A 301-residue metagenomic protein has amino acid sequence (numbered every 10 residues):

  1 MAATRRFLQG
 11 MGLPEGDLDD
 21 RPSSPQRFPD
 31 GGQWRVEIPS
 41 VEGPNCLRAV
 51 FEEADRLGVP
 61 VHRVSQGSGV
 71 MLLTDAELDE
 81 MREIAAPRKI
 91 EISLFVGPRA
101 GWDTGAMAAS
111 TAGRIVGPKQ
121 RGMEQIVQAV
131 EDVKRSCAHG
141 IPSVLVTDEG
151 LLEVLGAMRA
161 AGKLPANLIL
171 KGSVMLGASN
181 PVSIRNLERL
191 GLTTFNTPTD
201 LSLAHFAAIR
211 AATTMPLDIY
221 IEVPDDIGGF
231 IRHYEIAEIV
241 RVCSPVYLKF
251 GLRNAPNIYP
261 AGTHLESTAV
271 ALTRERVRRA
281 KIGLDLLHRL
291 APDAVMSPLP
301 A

Functional and structural regions predicted by a protein language model:
M1-I141, V146-A178, N196, L203-A301: Active-site pocket-lining/capping segments in soluble small-molecule metabolic enzymes
L190-T193: Hydrophobic, aromatic-enriched interface-forming segments
